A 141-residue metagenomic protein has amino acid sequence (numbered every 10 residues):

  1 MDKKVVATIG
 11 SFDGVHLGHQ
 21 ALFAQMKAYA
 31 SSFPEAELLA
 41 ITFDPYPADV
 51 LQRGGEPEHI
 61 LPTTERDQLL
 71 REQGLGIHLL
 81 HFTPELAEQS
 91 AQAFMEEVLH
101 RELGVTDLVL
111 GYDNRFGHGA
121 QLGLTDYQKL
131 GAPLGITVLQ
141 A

Functional and structural regions predicted by a protein language model:
M1-A141: Nucleotidyltransferase catalytic core that binds NTPs
